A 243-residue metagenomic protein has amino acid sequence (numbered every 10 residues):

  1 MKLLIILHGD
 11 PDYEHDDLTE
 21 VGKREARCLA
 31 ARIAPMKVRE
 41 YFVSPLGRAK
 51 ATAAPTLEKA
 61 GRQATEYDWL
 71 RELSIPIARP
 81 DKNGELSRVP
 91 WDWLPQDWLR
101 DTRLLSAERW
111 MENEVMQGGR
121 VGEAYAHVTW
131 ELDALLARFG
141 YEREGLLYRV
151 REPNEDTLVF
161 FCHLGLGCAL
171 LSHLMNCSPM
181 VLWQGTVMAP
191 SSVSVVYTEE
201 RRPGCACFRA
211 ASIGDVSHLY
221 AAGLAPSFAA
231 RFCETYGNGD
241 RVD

Functional and structural regions predicted by a protein language model:
M1-R71: Active-site-proximal alpha-helix that buttresses catalytic centers in soluble enzyme cores
L3, D156-G165: Generic beta-sheet signal
G9, L164, G214-V216: Active-site metal-binding loops of divalent metal-dependent hydrolases
R27-A34, T129-E144: Generic structural signal for well-ordered alpha-helical scaffold segments
V38-P45, L147-Y148, T157-F160: Short glycine-rich phosphate-binding loop at a beta-alpha junction
G61-F139: Phosphate-handling substructures
L73-D92, L146-T157, C168-D243: Acidic, low-complexity terminal tails and accessory targeting/binding regions of phosphate-metabolizing enzymes
G118-R120, A137-E155: Short helix-to-loop capping/linker segments positioned immediately adjacent to catalytic or ligand/cofactor-binding
